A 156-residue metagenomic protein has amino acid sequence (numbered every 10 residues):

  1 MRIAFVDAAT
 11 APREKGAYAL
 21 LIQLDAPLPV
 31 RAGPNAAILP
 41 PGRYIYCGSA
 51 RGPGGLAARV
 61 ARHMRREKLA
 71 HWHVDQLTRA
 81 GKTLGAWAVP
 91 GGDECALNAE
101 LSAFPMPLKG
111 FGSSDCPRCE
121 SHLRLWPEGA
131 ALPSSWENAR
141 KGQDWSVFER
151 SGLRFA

Functional and structural regions predicted by a protein language model:
M1-A61, R65, K82-G92, G129-A156: GIY-YIG nuclease catalytic motif and its immediate N-terminal context
I45-C47, R51-A57, P107-C116, E120: Non-transmembrane, interaction-prone segments in cytosolic or luminal domains
R66-W72: Cytochrome P450 catalytic domain signature, combining two hallmark sequence patches
W72-C119: Mid-chain, well-packed structural core segment of small domains
G110-E137: Long, Lys/Arg- and hydrophobic-enriched amphipathic alpha-helices
